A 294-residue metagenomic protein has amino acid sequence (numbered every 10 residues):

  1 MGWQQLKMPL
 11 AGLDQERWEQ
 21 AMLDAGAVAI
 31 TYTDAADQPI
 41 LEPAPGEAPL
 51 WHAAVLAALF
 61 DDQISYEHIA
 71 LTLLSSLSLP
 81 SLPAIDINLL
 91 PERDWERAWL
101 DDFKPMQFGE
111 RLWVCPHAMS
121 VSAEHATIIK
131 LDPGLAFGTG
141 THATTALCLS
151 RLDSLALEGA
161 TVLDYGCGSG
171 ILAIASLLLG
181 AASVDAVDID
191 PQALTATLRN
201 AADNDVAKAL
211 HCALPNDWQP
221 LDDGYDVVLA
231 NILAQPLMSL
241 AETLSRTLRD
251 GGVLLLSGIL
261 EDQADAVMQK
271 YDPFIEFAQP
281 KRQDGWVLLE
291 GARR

Functional and structural regions predicted by a protein language model:
G2-A123: N-terminal auxiliary segments of SAM/dcSAM-dependent transferases
M22, L152, L244: Class I S-adenosylmethionine-dependent transferase superfamily signal
A29, S183-V184, L254-L255: A short hydrophobic/small-residue beta-strand
E110-L112, A160, G252: Surface-exposed loop/turn positions
T127-P133: A short, charged helix-loop
L135-G224: Conserved SAM/SAH cofactor-binding pocket of Class I
L155, I189-R293: S-adenosylmethionine
